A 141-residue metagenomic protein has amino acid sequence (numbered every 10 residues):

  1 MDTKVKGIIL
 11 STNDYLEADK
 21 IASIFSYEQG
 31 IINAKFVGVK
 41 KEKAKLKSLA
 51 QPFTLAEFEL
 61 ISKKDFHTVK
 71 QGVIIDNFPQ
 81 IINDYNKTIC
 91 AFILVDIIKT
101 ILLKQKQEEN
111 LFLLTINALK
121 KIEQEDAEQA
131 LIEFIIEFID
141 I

Functional and structural regions predicted by a protein language model:
M1-I141: Non-catalytic alpha-helical scaffolds and adjoining flexible linkers that form interface surfaces for assembly
